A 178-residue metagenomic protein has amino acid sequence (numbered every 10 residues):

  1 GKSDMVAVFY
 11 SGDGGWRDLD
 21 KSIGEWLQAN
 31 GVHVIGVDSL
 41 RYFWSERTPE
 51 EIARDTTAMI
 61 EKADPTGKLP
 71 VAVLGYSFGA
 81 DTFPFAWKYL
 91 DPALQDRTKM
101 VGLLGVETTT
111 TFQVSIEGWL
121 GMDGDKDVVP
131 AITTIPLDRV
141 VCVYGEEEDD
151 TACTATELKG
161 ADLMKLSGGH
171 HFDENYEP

Functional and structural regions predicted by a protein language model:
K2-L40: Short, surface-exposed "cap/lid" segments of acyl-processing enzymes
A7, V34-G36, V101, V140-C142 (+1 more regions): Conserved beta-strand scaffold positions in the cores of enzyme catalytic domains, especially in NTP/NDP-utilizing
L19, S45-V73, D81-F85: Alpha/beta-hydrolase active-site loop
H33, D38-F43, E107, S167-G169: Short beta-to-alpha linker loops that shape the active-site pocket of alpha/beta-hydrolase fold enzymes
S45-E46, G169-E177: Catalytic histidine-centered segment of alpha/beta-hydrolase-like enzymes
A72-G75, L104: Short beta-strand immediately N-terminal to the catalytic nucleophile in serine-hydrolase-like folds
A93-T109: A conserved short beta-strand
T108-G168: The feature captures the conserved acid-bearing segment of alpha/beta-hydrolase catalytic domains
